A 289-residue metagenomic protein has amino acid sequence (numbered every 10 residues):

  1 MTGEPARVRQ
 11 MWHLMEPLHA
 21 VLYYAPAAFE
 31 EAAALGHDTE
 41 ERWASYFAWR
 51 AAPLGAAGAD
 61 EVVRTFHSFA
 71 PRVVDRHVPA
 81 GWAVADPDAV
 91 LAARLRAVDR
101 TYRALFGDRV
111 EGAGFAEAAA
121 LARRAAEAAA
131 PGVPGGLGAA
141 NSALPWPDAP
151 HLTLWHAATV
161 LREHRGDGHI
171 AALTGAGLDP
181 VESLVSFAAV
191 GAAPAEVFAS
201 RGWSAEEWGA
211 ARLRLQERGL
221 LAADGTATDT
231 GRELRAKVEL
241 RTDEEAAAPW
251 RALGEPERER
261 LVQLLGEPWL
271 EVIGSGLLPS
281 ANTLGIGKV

Functional and structural regions predicted by a protein language model:
M1-G209, S280-V289: Phosphate/adenylate-binding glycine loop and adjacent helical scaffold
G202-P279, I286: Accessory, usually C-terminal, subdomains that scaffold auxiliary metal cofactors
